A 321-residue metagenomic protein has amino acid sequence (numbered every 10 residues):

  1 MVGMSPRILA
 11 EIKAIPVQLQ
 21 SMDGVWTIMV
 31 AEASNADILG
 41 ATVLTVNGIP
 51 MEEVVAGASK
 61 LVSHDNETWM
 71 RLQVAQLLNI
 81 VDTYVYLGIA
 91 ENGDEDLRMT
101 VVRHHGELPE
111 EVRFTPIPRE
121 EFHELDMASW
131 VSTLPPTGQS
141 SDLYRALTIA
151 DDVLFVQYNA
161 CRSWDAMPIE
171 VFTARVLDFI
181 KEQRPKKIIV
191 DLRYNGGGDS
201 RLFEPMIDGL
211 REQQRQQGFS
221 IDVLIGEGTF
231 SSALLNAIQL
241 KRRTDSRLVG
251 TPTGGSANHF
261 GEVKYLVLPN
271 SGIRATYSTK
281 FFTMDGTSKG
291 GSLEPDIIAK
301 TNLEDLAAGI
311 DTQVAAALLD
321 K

Functional and structural regions predicted by a protein language model:
M1-K187, Y194: Flexible, low-complexity junctional segments that flank or bridge functional domains
R103-E111, T133-K321: C-terminal "post-core" interaction segments
